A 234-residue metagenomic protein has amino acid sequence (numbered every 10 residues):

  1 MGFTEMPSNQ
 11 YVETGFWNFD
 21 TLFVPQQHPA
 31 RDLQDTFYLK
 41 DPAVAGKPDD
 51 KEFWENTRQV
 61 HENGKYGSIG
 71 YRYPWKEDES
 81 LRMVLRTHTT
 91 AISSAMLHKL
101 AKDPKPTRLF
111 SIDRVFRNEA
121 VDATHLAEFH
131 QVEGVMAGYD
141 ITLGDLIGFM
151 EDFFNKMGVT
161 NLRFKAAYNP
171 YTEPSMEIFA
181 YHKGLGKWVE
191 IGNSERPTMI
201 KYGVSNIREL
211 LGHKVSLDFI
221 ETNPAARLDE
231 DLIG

Functional and structural regions predicted by a protein language model:
M1-G234: TRNA-recognition modules of translation machinery and tRNA-sensing kinases, especially anticodon-binding
